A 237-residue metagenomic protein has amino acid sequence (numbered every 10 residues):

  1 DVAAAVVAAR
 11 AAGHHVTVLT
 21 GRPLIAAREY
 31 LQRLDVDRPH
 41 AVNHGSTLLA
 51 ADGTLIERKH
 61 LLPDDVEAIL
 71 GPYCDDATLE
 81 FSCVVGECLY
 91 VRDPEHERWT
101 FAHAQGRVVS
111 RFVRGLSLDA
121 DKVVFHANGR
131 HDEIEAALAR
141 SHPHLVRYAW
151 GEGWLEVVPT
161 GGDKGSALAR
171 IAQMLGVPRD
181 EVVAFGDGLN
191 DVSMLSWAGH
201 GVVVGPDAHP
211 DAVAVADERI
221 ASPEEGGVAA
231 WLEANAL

Functional and structural regions predicted by a protein language model:
D1-R98: Active-site phosphate-binding/coordination module
V2, A27-L31, I134, A212 (+1 more regions): Hydrophobic packing residues within well-ordered alpha-helices of enzyme cores
A9, T20, H44, V123 (+3 more regions): Residue-level signal for inorganic ion chemistry
T20, L168, P178-P223: Acidic, Mg2+-coordinating phosphoryl-transfer loop and its flanking beta/alpha structural elements, shared across
L34-V36, H44, R140-P143, W197-A198 (+1 more regions): Short, structured coil segments at secondary-structure junctions
D37-H44, R58-K59, F101-H103, R147-Y148 (+1 more regions): Short hydrophobic/aromatic-enriched beta-strand-loop microsegments
D76-F185, L189-W197: Conserved acidic, metal-coordinating active-site core of Asp-based, Mg2+-dependent phosphoryl-transfer enzymes
D217-L237: Glycine-rich phosphate-binding/hydrolytic loop that grips phosphoryl groups
